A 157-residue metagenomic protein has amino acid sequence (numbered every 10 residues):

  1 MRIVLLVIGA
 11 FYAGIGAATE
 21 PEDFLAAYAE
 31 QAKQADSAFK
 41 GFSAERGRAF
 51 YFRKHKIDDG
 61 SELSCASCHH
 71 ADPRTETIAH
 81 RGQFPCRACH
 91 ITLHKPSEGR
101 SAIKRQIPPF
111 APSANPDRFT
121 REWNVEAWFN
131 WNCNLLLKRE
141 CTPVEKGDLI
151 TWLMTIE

Functional and structural regions predicted by a protein language model:
M1-V7: Sec-dependent signal peptide recognition, specifically the positively charged N-region followed immediately by
A13-I15: N-terminal signal peptide c-region/cleavage motif recognized by signal peptidases
E22-S61, D72-E76, L137-K138: Electrostatic cytochrome c docking/interface patches
D59-D72, Q83-L93, L149-L153: The canonical Cys-X-X-Cys-His
T75-H80, P96-R100: Short Cys/His-rich "knuckle" micro-motifs
E98-C133: Short Fe-S-cluster ligation motifs
E122-E157: C-terminal capping alpha-helices of c-type cytochrome domains
